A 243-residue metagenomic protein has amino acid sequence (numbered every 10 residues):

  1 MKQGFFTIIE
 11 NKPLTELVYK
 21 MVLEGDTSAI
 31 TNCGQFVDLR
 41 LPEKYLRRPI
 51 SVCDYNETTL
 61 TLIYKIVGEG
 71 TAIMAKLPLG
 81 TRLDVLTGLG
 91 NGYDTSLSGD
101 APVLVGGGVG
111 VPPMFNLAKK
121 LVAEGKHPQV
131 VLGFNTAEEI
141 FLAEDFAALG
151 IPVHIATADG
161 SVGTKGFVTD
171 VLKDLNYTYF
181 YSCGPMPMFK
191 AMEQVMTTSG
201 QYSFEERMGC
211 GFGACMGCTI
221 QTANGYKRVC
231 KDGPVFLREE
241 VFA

Functional and structural regions predicted by a protein language model:
K2-T81: Ferredoxin-reductase
E10, D54, I155-T157, Y202-F204 (+1 more regions): Structural signal for conserved beta-strand scaffold positions within catalytic alpha/beta enzyme cores
Y45-V52, G90-L97, C230: Short, Lys/Arg- and Gly-enriched loop/turn segments at beta-strand edges
E69-R207: FNR/FR-type flavoprotein reductase catalytic core
P113, E205-P234: Local cysteine-cluster metal-coordination motifs and their immediate loop/turn environment, predominantly Fe-S cluster
P234-A243: Short microdomains enriched in Cys/His and/or Lys/Arg
